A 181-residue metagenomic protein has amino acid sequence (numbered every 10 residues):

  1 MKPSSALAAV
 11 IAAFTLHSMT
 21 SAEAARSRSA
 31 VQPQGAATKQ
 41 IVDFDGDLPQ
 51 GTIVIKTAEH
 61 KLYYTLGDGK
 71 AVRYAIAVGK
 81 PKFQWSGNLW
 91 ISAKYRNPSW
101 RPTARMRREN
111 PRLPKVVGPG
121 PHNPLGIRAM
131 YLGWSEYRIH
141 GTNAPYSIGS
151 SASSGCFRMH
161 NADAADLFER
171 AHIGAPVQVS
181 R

Functional and structural regions predicted by a protein language model:
M1-A8: Bacterial N-terminal signal peptides that target proteins for export
K2, A25-S27: General N-terminal leader/first-domain-start detector
A8-H17: Bacterial N-terminal signal peptides
M19-A24: Sec/Tat signal peptide C-region and signal peptidase I cleavage site
S27-F83: N-terminal secretory signal peptides
L48, D68, R73, K82-N88 (+2 more regions): Exported/periplasmic cell-wall-interacting domains
K61-Y63, W90, R138: General beta-strand recognition
